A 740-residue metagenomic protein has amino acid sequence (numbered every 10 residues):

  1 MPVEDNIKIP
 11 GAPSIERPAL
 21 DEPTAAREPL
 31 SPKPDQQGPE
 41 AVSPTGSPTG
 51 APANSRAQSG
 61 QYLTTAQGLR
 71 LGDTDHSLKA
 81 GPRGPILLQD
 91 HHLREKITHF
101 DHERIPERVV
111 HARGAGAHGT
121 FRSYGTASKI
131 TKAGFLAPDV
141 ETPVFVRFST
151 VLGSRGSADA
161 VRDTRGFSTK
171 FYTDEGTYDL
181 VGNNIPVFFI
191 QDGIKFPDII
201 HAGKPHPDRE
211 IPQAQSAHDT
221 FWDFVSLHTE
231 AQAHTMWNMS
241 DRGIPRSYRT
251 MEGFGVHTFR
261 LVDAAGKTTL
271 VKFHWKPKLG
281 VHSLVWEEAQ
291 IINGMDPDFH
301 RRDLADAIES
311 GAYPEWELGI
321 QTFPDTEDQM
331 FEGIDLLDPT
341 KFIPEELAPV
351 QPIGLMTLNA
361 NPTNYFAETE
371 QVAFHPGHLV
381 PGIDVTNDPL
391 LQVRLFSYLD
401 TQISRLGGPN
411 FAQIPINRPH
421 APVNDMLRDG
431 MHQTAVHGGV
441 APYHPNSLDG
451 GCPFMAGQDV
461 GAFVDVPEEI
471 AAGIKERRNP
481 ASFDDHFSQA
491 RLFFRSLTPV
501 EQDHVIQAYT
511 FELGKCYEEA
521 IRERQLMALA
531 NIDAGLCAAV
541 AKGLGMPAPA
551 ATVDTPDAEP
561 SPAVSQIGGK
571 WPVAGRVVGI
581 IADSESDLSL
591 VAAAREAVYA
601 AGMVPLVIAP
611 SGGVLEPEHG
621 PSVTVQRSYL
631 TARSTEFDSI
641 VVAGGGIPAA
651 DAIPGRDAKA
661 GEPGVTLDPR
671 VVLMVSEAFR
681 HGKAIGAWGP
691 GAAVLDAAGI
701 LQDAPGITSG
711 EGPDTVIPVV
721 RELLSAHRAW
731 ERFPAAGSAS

Functional and structural regions predicted by a protein language model:
P2-E585, A592-A600, V604, A609-T631 (+5 more regions): Active-site-adjacent core segments of small-molecule enzymes
E518, S639-G645, L667-A697: Catalytic nucleophile loop
L590, D651-P654, L695-A698: Short glycine-/acidic-enriched loop or helix-start segments at secondary-structure transitions that form or flank
A601-M603, G682, G699: Glycine-centered loop/turn motif at secondary-structure junctions
G612-L615, A693-L695, D714-T715: Short gly/pro/ser/thr-enriched loop/turn and capping motifs at secondary-structure boundaries
S634-T635: A short, aliphatic-rich alpha-helical micro-motif
A704-S740: A charged, well-structured terminal subsegment
